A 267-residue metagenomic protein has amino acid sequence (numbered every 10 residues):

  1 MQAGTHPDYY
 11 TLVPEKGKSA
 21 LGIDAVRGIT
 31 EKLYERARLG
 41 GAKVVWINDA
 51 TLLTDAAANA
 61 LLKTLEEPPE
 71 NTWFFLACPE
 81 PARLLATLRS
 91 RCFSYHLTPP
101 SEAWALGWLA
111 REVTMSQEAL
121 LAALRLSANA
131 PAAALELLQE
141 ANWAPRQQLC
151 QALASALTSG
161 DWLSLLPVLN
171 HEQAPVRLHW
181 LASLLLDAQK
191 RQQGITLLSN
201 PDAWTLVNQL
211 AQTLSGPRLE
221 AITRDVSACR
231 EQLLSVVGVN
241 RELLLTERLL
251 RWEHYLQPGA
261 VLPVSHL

Functional and structural regions predicted by a protein language model:
M1-A56: Clamp-loader machinery-focused feature within the broader ASCE/P-loop NTPase space
A3-T5, P68, L88: Short, structurally constrained coil/turn elements that cap an alpha-helix or connect an alpha-helix to the following
E31, K63, A86, S90: Conserved adenine-binding aromatic site and its adjacent loop/helix in ATP-hydrolyzing domains
K32-R36, T64, W108-E112: A generic secondary-structure signal
Y34, N59-L76: Conserved catalytic/switch belt of AAA+ P-loop NTPases
E70-T72, P79-L267: Charged, glycine-rich active-site and insertion segments that engage polyanionic ligands
